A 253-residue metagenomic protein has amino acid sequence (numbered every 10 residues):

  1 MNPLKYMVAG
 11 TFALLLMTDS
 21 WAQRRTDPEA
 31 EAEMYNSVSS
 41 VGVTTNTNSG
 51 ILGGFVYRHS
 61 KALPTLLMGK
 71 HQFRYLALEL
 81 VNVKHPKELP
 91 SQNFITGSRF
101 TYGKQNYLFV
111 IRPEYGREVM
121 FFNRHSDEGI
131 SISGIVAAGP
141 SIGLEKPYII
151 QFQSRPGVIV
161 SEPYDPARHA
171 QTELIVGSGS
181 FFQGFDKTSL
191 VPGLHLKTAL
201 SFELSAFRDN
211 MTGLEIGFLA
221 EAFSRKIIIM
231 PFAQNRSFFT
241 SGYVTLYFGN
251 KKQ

Functional and structural regions predicted by a protein language model:
M1-M34, Q253: Cleavable N-terminal export/targeting peptides
R24-T26, A30-S37, A62-F73, F122-I132 (+2 more regions): Short loop/turn motifs that connect adjacent beta-strands in outer-membrane beta-barrel proteins
P28-E29, S40-T44, G97-G103, F182-F185 (+1 more regions): Extracellular loop and loop/strand-boundary signature of outer-membrane beta-barrel proteins
N36-N48, F218-A222: Transmembrane beta-strand segments that form the barrel wall of outer-membrane beta-barrel proteins
S37-S39, S49-G53, Q72-R74, Y107-I111 (+4 more regions): Residues that define the transmembrane beta-barrel architecture of outer-membrane proteins
V43-T45, F55-H59, P113-V119, A138-I142 (+3 more regions): Residues on the lipid-exposed face of transmembrane beta-strands in outer-membrane beta-barrel proteins
L78-V110, E118, F122-D127: Outer-membrane beta-barrel translocator/channel fold
I135-L214, L219-N235, F248-K252: Outer-membrane beta-barrel transmembrane domain signature
